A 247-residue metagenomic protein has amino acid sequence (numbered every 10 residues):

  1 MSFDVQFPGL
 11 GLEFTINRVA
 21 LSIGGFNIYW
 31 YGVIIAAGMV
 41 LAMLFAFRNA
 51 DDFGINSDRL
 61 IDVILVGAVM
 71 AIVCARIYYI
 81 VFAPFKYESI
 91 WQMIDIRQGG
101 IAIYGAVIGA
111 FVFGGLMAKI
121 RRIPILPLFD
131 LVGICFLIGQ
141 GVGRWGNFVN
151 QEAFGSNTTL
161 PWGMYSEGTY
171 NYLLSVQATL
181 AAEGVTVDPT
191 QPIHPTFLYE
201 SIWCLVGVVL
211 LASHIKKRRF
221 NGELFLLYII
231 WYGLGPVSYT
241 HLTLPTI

Functional and structural regions predicted by a protein language model:
M1-L242: A feature for loop-to-transmembrane-helix boundaries and adjacent hydrophobic helices in multi-pass integral membrane
T243-I247: A short, hydrophobic C-terminal helix/tail in secreted or cell-surface proteins
